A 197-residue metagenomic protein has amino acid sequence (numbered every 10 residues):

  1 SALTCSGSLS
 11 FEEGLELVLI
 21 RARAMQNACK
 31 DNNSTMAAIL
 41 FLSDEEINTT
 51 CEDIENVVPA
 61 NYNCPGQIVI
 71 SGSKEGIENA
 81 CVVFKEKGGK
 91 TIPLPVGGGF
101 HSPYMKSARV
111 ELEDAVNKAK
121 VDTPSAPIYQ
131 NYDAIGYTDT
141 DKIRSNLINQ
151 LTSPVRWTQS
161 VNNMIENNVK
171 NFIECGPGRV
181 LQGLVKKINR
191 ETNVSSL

Functional and structural regions predicted by a protein language model:
S1-S6, Q182: Short helix immediately C-terminal to the catalytic nucleophile in hydrolase catalytic domains
T4-T152: Alpha/beta catalytic cores of group-transfer enzymes, especially the acyltransferase/condensing modules of polyketide
N117-L197: Acyltransferase/transacylase module recognition
